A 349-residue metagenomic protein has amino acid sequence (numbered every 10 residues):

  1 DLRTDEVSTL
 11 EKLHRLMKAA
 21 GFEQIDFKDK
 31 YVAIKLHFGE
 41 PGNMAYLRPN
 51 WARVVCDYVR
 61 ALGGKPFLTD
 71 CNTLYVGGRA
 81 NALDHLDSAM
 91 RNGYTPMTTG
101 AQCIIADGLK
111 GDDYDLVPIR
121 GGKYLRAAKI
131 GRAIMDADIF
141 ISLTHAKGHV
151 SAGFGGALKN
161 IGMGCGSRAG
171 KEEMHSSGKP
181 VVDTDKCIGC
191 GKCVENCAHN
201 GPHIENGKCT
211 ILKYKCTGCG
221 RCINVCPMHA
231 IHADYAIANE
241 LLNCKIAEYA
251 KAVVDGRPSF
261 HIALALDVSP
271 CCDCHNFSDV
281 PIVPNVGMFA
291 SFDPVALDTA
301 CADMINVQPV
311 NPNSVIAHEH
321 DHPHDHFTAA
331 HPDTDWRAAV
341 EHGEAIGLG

Functional and structural regions predicted by a protein language model:
D1-A52, D57-D70, Y75-G349: Extended, low-polarity segments enriched in aliphatic/aromatic residues
